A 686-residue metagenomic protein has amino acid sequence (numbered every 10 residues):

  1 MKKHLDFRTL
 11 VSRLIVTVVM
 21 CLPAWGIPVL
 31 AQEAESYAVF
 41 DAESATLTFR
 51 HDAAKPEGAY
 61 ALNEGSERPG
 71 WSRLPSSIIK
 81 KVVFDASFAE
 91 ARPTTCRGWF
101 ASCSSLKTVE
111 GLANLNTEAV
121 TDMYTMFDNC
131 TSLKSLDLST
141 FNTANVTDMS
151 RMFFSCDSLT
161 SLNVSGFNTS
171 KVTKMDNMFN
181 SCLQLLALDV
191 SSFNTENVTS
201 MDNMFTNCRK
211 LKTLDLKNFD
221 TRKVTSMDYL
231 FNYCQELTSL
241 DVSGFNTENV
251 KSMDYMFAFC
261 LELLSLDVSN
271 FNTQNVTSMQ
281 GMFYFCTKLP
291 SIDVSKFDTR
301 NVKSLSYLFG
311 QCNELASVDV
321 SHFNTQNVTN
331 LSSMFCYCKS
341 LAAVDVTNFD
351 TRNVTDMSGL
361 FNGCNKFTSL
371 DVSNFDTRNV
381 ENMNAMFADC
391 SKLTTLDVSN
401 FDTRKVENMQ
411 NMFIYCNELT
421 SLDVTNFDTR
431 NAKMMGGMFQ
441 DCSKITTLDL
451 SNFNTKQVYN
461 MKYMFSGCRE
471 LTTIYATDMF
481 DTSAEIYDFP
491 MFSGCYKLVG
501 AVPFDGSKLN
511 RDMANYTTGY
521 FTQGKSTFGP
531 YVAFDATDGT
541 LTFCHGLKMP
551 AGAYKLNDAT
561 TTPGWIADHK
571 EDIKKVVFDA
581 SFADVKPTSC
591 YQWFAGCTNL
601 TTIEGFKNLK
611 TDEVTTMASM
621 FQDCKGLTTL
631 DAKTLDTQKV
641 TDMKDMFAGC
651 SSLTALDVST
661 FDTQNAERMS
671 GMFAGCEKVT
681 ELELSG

Functional and structural regions predicted by a protein language model:
M1-K3, S685-G686: Short intrinsically disordered, low-complexity coil segments enriched in acidic
K2-V16: Bacterial N-terminal signal peptides that target proteins for export
R13-W25: Bacterial N-terminal signal peptides
L30-G686: Negatively charged
